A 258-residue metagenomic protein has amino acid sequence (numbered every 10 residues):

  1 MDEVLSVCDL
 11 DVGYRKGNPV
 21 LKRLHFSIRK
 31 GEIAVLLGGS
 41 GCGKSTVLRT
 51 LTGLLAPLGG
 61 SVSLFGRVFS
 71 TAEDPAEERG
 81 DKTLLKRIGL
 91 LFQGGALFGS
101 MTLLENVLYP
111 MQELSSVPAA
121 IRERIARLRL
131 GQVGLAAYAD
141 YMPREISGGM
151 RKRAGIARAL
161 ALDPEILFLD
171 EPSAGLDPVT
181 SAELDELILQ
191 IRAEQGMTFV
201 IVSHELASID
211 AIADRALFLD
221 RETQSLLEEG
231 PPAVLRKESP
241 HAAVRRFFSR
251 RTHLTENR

Functional and structural regions predicted by a protein language model:
T52: Helix-to-loop junction immediately C-terminal to a conserved catalytic motif
G60-A72: Conserved ABC transporter NBD signature motif
V68, A120-Y138: Conserved ABC ATPase "signature" region
F69-G89, E113, A119, L235-S239: ABC ATPase NBD coupling module
M142-I146, M150: Conserved ABC ATPase signature
A161-E165: A short, proline-enriched helix->beta-strand linker immediately N-terminal to the Walker B motif in ABC-type P-loop
L167-D170: Catalytic Walker B motif of ABC-type/P-loop ATPase nucleotide-binding domains
